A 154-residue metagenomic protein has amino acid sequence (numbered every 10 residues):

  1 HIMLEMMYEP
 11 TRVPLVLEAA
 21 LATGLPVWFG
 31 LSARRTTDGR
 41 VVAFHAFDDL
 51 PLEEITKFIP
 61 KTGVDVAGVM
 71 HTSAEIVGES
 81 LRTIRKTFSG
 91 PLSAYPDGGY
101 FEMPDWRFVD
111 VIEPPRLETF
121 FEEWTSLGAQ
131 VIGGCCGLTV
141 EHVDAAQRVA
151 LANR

Functional and structural regions predicted by a protein language model:
H1-R154: Domain-level signal for soluble alpha/beta catalytic cores
